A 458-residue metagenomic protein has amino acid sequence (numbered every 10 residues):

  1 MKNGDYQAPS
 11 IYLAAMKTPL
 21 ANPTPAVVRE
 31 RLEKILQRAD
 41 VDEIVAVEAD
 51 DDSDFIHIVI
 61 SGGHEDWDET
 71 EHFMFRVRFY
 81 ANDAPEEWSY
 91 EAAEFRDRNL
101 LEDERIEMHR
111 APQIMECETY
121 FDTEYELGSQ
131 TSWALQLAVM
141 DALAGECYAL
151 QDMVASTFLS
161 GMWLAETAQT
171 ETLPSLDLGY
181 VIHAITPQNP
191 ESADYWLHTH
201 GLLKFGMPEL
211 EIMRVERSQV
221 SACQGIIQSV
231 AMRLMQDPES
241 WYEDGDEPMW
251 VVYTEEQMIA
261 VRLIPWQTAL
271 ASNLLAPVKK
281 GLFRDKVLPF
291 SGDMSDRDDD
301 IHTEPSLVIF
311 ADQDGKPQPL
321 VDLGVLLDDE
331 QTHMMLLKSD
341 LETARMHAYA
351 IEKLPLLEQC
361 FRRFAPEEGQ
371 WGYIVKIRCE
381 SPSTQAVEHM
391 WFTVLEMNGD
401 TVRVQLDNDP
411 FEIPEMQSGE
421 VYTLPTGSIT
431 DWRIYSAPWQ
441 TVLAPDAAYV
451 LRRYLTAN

Functional and structural regions predicted by a protein language model:
E33-R98, D103-R105: Short, intrinsically disordered low-complexity segments
R78-E209: Internal, hydrophobic cores of structured domains that mediate oligomerization or house catalytic pockets within large
F158-R297, S306: Aromatic/basic-lined ligand-recognition segments that form π-stacking hydrophobic pockets flanked by Lys/Arg to engage
D328-Q370: Mixed-charge, Lys/Arg-rich low-complexity intrinsically disordered regions
C360-Q385, E420-V421: Short coil-to-beta transition motif at edge beta-strands of beta-rich domains
M390-M397: Short beta-strand-centered aromatic/proline hotspots
V402-Y422: Short solvent-exposed strand/turn elements
W432-N458: Long, low-complexity intrinsically disordered regions
